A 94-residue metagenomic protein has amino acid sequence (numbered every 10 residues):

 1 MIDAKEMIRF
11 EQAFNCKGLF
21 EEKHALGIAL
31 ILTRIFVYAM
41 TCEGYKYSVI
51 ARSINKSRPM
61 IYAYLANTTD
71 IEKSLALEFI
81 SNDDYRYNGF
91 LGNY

Functional and structural regions predicted by a protein language model:
M1-Q12, R86-Y94: General nucleic-acid-binding
F10-I35, A63: Short, Lys/Arg-enriched anionic-surface-contact patches
L32, G44-K46: Residue-level signal for the short linker/turn that defines the boundary of a DNA-recognition helix
T41, I54, L65-A66: DNA major-groove recognition helix of helix-turn-helix
V49-R52: Short alpha-helical "recognition helix" segments of helix-turn-helix
P59: Key DNA-contact positions within bacterial/archaeal DNA-binding proteins
I71-Y94: Short Lys/Arg-enriched helix C-cap and helix-to-coil transition segments that create basic nucleic-acid-contact patches
